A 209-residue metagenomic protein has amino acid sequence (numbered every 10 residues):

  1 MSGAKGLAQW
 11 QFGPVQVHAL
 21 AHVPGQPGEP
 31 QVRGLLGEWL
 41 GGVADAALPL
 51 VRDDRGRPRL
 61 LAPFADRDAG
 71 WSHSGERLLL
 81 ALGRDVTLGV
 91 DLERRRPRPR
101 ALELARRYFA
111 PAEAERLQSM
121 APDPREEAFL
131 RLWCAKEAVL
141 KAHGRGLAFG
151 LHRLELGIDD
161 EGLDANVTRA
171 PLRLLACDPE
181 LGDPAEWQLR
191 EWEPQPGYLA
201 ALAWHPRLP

Functional and structural regions predicted by a protein language model:
M1-P209: Core catalytic alpha/beta fold that binds nucleotide/phospho-ligands
